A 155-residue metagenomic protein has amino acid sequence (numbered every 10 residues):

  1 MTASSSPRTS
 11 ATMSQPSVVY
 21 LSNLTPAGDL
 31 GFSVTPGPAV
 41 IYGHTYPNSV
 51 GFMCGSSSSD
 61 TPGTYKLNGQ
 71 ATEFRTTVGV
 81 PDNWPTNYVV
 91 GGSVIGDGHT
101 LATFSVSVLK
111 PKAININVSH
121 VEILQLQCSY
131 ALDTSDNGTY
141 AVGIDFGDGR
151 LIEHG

Functional and structural regions predicted by a protein language model:
M1-S6: Secretory targeting and sorting signals
P7-G155: Gly-Asp-aromatic-enriched flexible segments
